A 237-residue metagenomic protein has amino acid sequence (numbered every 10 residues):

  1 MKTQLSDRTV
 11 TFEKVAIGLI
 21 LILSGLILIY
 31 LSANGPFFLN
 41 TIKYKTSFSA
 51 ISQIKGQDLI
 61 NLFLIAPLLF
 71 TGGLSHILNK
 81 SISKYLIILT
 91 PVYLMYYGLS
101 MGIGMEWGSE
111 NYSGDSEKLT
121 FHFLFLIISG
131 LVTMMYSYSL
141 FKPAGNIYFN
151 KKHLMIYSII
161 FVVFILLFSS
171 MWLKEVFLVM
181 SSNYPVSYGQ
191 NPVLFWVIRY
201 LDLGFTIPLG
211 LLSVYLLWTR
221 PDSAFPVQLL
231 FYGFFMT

Functional and structural regions predicted by a protein language model:
M1-E13: Short, Lys/Arg-rich, polar N-terminal cytosolic tail immediately upstream of the first transmembrane signal-anchor
V10-I17, L21-F63, L69, S75: An N-terminus-focused feature that recognizes amino-terminal "leader" regions
I20-S32, P91-L99, H122-F141, K152-F177 (+2 more regions): Alpha-helical transmembrane segments of multi-pass integral membrane proteins
P36-S52, G104-F121, L178-P192: Membrane-interface interhelical loops and short amphipathic "cap" helices that link adjacent transmembrane segments
Q53-L59, Y188-P208: A loop-to-helix transmembrane entry motif
L68-L74, T133-K142, G204-D222: Alpha-helical transmembrane segments in multipass membrane proteins, preferentially the mid-helix core
G72-V132: Membrane-interface helix-loop-helix junctions at boundaries between adjacent transmembrane segments
L86-L94, P226-M236: Central hydrophobic cores of alpha-helical transmembrane segments in multi-pass integral membrane proteins
